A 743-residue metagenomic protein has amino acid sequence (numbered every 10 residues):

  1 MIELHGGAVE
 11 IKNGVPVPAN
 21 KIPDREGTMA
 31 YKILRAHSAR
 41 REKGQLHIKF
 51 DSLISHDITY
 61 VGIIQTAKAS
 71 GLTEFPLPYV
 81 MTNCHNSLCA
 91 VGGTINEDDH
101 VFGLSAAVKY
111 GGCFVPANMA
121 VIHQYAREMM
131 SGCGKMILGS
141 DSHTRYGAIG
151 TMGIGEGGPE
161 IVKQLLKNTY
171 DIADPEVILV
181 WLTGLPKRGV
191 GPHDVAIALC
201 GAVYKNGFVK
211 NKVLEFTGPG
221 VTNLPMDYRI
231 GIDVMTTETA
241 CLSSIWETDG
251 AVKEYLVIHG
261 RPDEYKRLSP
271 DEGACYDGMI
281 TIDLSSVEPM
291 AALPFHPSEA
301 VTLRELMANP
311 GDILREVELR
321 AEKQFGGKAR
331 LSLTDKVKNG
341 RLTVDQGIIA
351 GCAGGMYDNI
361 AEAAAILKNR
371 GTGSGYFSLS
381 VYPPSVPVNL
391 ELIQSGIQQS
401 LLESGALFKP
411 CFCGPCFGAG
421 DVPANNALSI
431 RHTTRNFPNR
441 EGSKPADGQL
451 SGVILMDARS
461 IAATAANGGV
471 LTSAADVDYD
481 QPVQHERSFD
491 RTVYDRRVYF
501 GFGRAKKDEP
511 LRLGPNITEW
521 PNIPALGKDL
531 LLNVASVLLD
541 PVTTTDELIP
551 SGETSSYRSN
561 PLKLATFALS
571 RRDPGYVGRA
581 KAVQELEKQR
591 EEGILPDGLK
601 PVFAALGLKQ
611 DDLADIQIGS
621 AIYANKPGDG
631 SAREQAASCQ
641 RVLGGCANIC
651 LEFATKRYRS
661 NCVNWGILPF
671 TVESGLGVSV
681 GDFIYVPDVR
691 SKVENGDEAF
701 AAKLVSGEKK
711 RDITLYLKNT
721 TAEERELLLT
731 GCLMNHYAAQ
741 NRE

Functional and structural regions predicted by a protein language model:
M1-E743: Fe-S-dependent hydro-lyases/dehydratases of central metabolism
